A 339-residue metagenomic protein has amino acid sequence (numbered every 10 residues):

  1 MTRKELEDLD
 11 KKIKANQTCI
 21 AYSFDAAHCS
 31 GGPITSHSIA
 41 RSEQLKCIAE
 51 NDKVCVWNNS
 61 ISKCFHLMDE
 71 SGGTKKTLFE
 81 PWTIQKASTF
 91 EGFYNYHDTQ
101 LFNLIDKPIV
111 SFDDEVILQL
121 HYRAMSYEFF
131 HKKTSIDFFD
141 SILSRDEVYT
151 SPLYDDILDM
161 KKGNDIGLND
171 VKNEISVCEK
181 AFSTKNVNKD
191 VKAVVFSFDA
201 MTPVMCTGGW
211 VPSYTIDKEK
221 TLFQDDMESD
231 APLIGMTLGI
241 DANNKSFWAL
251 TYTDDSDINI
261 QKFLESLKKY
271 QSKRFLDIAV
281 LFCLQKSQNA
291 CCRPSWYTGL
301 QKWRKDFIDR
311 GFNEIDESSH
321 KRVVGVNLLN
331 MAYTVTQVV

Functional and structural regions predicted by a protein language model:
M1-T99, N103-L104: An N-terminal structural lobe/cap that precedes and organizes the functional/catalytic core across diverse proteins
T2-D8, K12-A21, W82, A87 (+3 more regions): Metal-centered catalytic cores of metalloenzymes
Y22, H97, E128, T207-W210 (+1 more regions): Structured loops at beta-to-helix junctions and adjacent beta-edge loops in soluble globular domains
A40, Y94, V116, Y297-Q301: General structural signal for secondary-structure boundaries
C64-H66, R123-Y127, V280-L284: Short C-terminal domain-edge/linker segments immediately following a structured domain
M68-G72, E128-K133, Q285-A290: Low-complexity, flexible helical/coil segments
Q100, I105-G167: Long, hydrophobic, well-ordered secondary-structure blocks that form the structural core and pocket-lining surfaces
M160-V339: Charge-dense, low-complexity intrinsically disordered regions
